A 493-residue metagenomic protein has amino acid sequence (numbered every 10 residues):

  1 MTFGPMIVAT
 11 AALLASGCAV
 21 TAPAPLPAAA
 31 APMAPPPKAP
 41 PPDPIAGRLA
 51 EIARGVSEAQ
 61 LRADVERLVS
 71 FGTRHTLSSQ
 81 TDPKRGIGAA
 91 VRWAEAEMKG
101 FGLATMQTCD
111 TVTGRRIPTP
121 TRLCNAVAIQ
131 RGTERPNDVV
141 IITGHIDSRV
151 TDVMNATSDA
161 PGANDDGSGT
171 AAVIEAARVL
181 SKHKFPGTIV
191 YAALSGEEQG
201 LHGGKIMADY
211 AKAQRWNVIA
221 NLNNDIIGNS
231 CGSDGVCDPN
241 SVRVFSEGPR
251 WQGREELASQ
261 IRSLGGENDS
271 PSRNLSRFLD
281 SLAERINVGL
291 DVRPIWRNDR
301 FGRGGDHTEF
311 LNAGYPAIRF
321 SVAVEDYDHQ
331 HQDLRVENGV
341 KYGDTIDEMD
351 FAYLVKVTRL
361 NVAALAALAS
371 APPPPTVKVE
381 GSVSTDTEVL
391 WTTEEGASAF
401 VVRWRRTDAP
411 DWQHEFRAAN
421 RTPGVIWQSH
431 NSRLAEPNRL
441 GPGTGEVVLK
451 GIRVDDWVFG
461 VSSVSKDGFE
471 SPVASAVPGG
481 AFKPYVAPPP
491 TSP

Functional and structural regions predicted by a protein language model:
L26-R85, Q130-R131: N-terminal hydrophobic or amphipathic helices/low-complexity stretches enriched in small/hydrophobic/Pro/Gly
A63-R131: A non-catalytic alpha/beta surface segment that caps or lines the substrate-entry region of metallo-dependent hydrolase
V69, N229-S246, P294-P372: Active-site-adjacent mobile loop/cap segments within catalytic or ligand-binding domains
A128, I142, D147-S148, V153-L201 (+1 more regions): Alpha-helical metal-binding/catalytic segments enriched in His/Glu/Asp
L194-G305, A313, A317: Metal-dependent peptidase/peptidase-like ectodomains
T385-A397: Conserved aromatic anchor
L449-E470: Beta-strand-rich modules
V464-P493: Extracellular fibronectin type III
